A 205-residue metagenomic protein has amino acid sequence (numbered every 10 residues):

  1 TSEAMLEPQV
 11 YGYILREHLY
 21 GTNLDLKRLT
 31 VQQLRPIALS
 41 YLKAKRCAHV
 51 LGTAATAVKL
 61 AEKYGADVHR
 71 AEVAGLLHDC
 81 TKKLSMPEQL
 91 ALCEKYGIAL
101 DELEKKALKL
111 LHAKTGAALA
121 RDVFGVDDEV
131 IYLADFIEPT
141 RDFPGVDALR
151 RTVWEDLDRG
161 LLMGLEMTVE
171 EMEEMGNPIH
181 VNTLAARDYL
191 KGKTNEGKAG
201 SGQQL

Functional and structural regions predicted by a protein language model:
T1-I37, L42, E155-L205: Non-catalytic terminal extensions that flank enzyme cores
P36-Y41, V58-T168: Divalent metal-dependent catalytic cores for phosphoryl transfer on phosphate-bearing substrates
H49: N-terminal glycine-rich anion-binding loops that anchor highly charged ligand groups
